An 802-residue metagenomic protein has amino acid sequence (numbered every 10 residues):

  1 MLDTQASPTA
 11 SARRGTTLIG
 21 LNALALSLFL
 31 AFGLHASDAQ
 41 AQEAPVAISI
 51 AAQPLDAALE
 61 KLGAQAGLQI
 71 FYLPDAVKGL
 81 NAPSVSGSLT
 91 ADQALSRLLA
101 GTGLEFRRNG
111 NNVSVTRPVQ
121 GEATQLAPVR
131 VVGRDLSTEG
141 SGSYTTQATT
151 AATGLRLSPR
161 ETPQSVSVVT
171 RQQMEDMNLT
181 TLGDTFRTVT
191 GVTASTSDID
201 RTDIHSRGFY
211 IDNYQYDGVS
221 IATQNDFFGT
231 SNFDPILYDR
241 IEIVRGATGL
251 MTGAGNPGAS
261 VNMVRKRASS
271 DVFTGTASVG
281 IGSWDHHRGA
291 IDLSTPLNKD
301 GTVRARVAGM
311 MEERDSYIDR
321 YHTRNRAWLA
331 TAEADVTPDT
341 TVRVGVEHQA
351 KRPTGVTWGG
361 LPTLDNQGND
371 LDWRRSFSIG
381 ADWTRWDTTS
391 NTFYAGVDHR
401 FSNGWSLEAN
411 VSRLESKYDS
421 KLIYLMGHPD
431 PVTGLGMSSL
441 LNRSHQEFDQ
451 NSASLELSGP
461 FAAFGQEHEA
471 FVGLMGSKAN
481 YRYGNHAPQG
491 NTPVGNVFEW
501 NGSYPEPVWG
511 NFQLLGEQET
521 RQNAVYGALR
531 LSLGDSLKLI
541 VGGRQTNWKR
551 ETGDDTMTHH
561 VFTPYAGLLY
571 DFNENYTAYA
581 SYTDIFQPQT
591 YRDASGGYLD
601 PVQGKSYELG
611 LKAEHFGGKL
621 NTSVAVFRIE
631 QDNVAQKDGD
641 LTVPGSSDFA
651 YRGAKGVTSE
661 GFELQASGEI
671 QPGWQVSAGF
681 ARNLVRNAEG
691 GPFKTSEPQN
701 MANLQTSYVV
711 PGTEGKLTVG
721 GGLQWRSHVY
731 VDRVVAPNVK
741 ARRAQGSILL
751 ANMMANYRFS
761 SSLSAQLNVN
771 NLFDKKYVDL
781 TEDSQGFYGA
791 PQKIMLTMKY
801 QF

Functional and structural regions predicted by a protein language model:
T116, Y144-S167, R171, M177 (+2 more regions): Extracytoplasmic beta-strand/coil segments of soluble accessory domains associated with Gram-negative outer-membrane
A194, D203, V219-R245, V264-R265: Short acidic/polar hinge/loop motifs at secondary-structure boundaries that mediate gating or recognition
A222-T223, L237-D239, L250-W328, V336-T340 (+2 more regions): Outer-membrane beta-barrel translocator/receptor signature
E312-S316, L329-R400, R413-F448, T492-Q518 (+2 more regions): Acidic/polar loop-and-plug regions of large Gram-negative outer-membrane beta-barrel proteins
D335-T337, F448, E467-A479, G516-Q631 (+3 more regions): Structural signature of Gram-negative outer-membrane beta-barrels, strongest in the C-terminal barrel of TonB-dependent
G396-S412, S416-L422, Q603-E669, V676 (+1 more regions): Membrane-embedded beta-barrel scaffold of Gram-negative outer-membrane proteins
D535-S536, R652-V734, F773, Q801: Gram-negative outer-membrane beta-barrel transporters
Q724-V735, N756-F802: C-terminal beta-signal and adjacent terminal beta-strands/loops of Gram-negative outer-membrane beta-barrel proteins
